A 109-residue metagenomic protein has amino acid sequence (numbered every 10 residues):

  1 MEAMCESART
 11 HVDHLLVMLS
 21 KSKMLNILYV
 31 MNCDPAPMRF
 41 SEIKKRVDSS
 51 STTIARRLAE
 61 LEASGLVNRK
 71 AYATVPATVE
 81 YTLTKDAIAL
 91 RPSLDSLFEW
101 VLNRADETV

Functional and structural regions predicted by a protein language model:
M1-S7: N-terminal intrinsically disordered/low-complexity leader segments
S7-V12, Y29, A89-V109: Amphipathic alpha-helical dimerization/coiled-coil segments that flank or bridge DNA-binding/regulatory modules
T10-T53, T74, E80: N-terminal helix-turn-helix DNA-binding core of bacterial DNA-binding proteins
I54, L58-E62: Basic amphipathic alpha-helical segments that dock to polyanions
G65: Glycine-centered, phosphate/nucleic-acid-interacting loop/turn motifs that mediate DNA/RNA or nucleotide
R69: Short beta-strand "wing" residues that participate in macromolecule-binding interfaces
A73-L94: Basic, amphipathic "hinge/linker" alpha-helix immediately C-terminal to the N-terminal HTH DNA-binding motif
